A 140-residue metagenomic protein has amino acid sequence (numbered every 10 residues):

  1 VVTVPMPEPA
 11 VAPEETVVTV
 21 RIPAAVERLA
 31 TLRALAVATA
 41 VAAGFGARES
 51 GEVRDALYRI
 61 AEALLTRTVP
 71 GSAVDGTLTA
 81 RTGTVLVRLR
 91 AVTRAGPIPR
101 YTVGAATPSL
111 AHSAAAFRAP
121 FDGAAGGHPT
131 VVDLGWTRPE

Functional and structural regions predicted by a protein language model:
V1-D55: Bergerat-fold GHKL ATPase/HATPase_c domain
V2-T19, A63-E140: Conserved beta-strand-loop-beta-strand hairpin that lines the nucleotide-binding pocket of ATP/GTP-utilizing enzymes
V37, Y58, P129-V131: A general secondary-structure boundary signal
G46-S72: Conserved ATP-binding N-box helix of the HATPase_c
